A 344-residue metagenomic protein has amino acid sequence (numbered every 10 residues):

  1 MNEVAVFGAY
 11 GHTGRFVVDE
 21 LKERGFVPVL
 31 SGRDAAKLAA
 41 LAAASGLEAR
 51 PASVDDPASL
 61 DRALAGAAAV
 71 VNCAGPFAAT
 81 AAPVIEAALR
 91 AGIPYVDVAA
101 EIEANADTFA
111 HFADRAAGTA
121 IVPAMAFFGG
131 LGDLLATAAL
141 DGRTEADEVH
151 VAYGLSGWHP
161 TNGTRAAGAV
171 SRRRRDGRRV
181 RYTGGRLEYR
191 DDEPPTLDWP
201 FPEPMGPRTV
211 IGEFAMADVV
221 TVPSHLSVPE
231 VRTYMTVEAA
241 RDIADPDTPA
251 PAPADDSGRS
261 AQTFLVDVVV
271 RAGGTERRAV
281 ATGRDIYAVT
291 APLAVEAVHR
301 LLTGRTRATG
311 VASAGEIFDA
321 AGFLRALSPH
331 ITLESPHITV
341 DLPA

Functional and structural regions predicted by a protein language model:
V4-R24: N-terminal Rossmann NAD(P)H-binding glycine-rich loop of SDR-like oxidoreductase domains
F7, D141-R278, A288: Active-site-lining helix/loop region of Rossmann-like oxidoreductase modules
V29-L30, V96: Conserved beta-strand positions in the Rossmann-like core of class I SAM-dependent methyltransferases
S31-A35, S53-V54: N-terminal Rossmann-fold cofactor-binding loop
P51-A67, C73-A79: Conserved Rossmann-fold cofactor-binding substructure of NAD(P)-dependent oxidoreductases
A63-G66, A79-D97: Rossmann-fold NAD(P) dinucleotide-binding segment
V98-T119: Rossmann-fold NAD(P)-binding glycine/threonine-rich loop
A239-A344: C-terminal active-site/capping subdomain that shapes the small-molecule cofactor and substrate pocket of enzyme
